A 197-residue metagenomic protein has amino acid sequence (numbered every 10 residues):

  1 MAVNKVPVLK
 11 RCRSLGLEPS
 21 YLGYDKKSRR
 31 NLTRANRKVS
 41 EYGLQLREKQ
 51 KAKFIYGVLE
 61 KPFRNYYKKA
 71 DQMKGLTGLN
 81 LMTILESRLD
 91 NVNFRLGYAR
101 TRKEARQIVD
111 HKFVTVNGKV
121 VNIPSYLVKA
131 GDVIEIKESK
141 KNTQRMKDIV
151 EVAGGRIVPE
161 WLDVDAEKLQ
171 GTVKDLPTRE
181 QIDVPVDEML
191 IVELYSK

Functional and structural regions predicted by a protein language model:
M1-L96, I123-K197: Ferredoxin-like alpha/beta domains used as RNA- or RNAP-binding modules
A99: C-terminal substrate/ligand-recognition segments
R102, I108-V109, V128: Short, well-ordered loop/turn sites that connect or cap secondary structure elements
I108, K119-V120, E188: Residue-level detector of alpha-helical recognition elements and their boundaries
K112-T115, V120-N122: Glycine- and Gly-Pro-enriched alpha-helical subdomains that act as flexible, kink-prone "lid/hinge" or packing modules
